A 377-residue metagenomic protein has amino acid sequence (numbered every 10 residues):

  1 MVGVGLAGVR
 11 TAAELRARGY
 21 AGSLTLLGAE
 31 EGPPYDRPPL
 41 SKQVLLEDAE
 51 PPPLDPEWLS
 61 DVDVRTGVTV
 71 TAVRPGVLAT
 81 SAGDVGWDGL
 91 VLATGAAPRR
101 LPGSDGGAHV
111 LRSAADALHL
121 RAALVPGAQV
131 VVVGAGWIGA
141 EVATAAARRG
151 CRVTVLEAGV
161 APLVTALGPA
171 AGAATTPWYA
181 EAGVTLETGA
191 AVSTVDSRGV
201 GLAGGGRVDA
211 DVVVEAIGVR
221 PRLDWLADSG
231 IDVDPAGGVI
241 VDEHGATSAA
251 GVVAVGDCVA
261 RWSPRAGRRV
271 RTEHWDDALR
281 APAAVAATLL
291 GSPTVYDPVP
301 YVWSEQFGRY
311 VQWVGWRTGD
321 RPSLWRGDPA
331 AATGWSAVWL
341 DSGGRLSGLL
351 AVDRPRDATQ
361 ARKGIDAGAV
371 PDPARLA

Functional and structural regions predicted by a protein language model:
M1-V62, A145-A166, Q360: Beta1-alpha1 glycine-rich phosphate/pyrophosphate-binding loop at the start of Rossmann-like nucleotide-binding domains
G3-A7, A29, R112, V133-I138: Glycine-rich Rossmann-fold phosphate-binding loop(s) that bind the pyrophosphate of adenine dinucleotide cofactors
P52-Q129, D211-A216, P221, V241-E243: FAD-binding core/adjacent interface of flavoenzyme oxidoreductases
T66-V68, R74-P75, R112, E157 (+3 more regions): Short loop/edge segments at beta-strand edges and connector loops that shape dinucleotide/nucleotide cofactor-binding
G106-A128, G199-G201, R207-L279: FAD-site-proximal beta/loop scaffold in flavoenzymes
Q129, I138-S193, P298-W303: Rossmann-like dinucleotide-binding cores of NAD(P)H-dependent redox enzymes
A260-P355: Mid-to-C-terminal Rossmann-like scaffold of FAD/NAD(P)H-dependent oxidoreductases
P355-P371: A short, polar/charged loop-to-alpha-helix boundary motif
